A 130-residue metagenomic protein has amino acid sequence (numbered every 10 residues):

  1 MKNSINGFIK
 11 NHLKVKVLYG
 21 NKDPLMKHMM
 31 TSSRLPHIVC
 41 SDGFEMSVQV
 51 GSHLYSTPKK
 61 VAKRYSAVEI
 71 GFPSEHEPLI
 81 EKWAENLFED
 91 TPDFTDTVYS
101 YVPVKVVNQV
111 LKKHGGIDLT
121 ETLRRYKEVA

Functional and structural regions predicted by a protein language model:
M1, G7-F8, R125-V129: Glycine- and charge-rich intrinsically disordered segments
N3-M26: Surface-exposed intrinsically disordered loops and tails
N11, P24, Y55, L119-T120: Intrinsically disordered, low-complexity, compositionally biased regions/tails
L18, S41, Q49, E69 (+1 more regions): Intrinsically disordered, low-complexity segments enriched in small/polar residues
D23-S66: Amphipathic, interaction-prone secondary-structure segments
I38, I70-F72, V107: Generic structural hydrophobic/aromatic packing signal, biased to beta-strands
S52-D93: Acidic, aromatic-enriched beta-alpha/helix-loop junctions
E77-A130: Low-complexity intrinsically disordered segments
